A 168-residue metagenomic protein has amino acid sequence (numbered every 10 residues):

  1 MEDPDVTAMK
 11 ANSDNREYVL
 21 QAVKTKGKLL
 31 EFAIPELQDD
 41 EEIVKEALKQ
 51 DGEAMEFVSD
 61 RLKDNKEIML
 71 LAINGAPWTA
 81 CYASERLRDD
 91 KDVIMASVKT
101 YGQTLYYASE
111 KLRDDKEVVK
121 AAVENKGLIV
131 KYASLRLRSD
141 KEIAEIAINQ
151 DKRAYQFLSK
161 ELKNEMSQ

Functional and structural regions predicted by a protein language model:
M1-Q168: Non-catalytic tandem-repeat scaffold regions and their flanking low-complexity/translocation tails
